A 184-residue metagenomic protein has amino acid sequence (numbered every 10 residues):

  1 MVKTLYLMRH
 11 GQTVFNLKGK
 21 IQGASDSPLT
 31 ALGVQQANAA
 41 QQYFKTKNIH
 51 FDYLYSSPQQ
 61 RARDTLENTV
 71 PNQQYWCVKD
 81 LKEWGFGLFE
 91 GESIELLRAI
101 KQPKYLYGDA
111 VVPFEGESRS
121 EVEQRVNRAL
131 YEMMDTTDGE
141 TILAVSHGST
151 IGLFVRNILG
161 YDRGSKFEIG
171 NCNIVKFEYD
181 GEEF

Functional and structural regions predicted by a protein language model:
K3, M8-Q73, E117: Active-site-proximal alpha-helix that buttresses catalytic centers in soluble enzyme cores
L5, E140-G148: Generic beta-sheet signal
T13, T150-I151: Short active-site segment of divalent metal-dependent hydrolases/proteases that encodes the spacing between
T46-H50, M133-E140: Glycine-rich phosphate-binding loop signature in dinucleotide/nucleotide-binding domains
S56-S57, Q124, V145-S146: Short beta-strand scaffold positions
N68, L153-N157: Active-site signature of alpha/beta-hydrolase-fold catalytic machinery across serine- and Asp/Cys-nucleophile hydrolases
T69-R125: Phosphate-handling substructures
Y161-F184: Domain-level recognition of soluble alpha/beta enzyme cores, biased toward histidine phosphatases/phosphomutases
